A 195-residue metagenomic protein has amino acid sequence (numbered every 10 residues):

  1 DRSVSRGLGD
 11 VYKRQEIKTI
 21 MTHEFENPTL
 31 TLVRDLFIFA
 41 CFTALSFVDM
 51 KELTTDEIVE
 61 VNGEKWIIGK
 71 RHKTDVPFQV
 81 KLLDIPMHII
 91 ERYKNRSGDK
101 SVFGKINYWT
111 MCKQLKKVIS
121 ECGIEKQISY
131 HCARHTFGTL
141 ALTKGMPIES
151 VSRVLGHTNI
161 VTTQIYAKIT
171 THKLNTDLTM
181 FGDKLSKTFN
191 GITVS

Functional and structural regions predicted by a protein language model:
D1-Y12: Single conserved hydrophobic/aromatic residue that forms the stacking wall/gate of nucleotide- or nucleobase-binding
E24-I38: Conserved catalytic core of the tyrosine transesterase superfamily
L32-R34, K105-W109, E125-G145: Short basic/aromatic active-site micro-motif
I38, F42-D49, K117, R134-T158 (+1 more regions): C-terminal catalytic core of tyrosine-transesterase DNA break-rejoin enzymes
E57-E64, E125, M146-I165, T176: Short, polar N-cap/turn motifs at the start of nucleic acid-interacting alpha helices
R71-D75, Y108, L155, N159-M180: Catalytic-site neighborhood detector that most strongly recognizes the C-terminal catalytic loop/helix of tyrosine
H72-E91, S97-K117: C-terminal catalytic core of Y-nucleophile DNA break-rejoin enzymes
R96, F181-S195: C-terminal secondary-structure termini that scaffold catalytic or DNA-interacting sites
